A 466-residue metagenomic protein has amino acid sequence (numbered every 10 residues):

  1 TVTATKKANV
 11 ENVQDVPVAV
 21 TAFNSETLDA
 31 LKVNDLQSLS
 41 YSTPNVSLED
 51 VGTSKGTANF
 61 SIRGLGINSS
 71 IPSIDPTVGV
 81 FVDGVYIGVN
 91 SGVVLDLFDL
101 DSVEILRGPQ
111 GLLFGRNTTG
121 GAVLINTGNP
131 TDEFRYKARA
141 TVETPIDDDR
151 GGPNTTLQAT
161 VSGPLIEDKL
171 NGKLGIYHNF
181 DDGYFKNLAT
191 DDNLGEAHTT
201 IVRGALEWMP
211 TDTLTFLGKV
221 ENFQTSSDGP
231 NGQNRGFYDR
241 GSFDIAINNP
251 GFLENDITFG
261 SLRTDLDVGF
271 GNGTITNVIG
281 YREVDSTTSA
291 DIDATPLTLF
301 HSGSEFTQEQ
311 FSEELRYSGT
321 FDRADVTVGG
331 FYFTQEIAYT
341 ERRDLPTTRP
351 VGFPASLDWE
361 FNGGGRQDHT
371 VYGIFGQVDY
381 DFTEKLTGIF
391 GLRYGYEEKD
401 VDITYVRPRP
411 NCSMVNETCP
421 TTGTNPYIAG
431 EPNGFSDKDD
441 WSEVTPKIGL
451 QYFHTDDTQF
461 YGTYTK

Functional and structural regions predicted by a protein language model:
T3-V18, A22-K55, N68-S73, I87-L95 (+4 more regions): N-terminal plug
V33, L165-D168, N179, M209-T213 (+4 more regions): Outer-membrane beta-barrel channels and translocator barrels
D75-T77, V89, F98-R107, L112-N187 (+6 more regions): Outer-membrane beta-barrel translocator/receptor signature
Y136-A140, L174-I176, G204, G218 (+5 more regions): Membrane-embedded beta-strand positions of outer-membrane beta-barrel proteins
V142-I146, H178-D182, V220-S226, Y281-D285 (+3 more regions): Transmembrane beta-strands of outer-membrane beta-barrel pores
F185-N193, D228-N248, D291-S302, T340-G364 (+1 more regions): Solvent-exposed loop segments that connect transmembrane elements
D191, G195-T327, F333-E336: Outer-membrane beta-barrel domain signature, strongest for Gram-negative TonB-dependent receptors and also present
E207-T211, Y317, R323, F331-F333 (+1 more regions): Structural signature of Gram-negative outer-membrane beta-barrels, strongest in the C-terminal barrel of TonB-dependent
